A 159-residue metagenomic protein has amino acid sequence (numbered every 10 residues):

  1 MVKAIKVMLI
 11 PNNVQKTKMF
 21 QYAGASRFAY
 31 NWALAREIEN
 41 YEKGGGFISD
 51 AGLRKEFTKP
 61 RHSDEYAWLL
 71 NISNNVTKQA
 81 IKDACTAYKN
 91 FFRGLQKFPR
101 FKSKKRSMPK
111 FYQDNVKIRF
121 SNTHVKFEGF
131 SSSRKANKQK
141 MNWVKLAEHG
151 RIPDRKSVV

Functional and structural regions predicted by a protein language model:
M1-V159: Nucleic-acid substrate recognition interfaces
